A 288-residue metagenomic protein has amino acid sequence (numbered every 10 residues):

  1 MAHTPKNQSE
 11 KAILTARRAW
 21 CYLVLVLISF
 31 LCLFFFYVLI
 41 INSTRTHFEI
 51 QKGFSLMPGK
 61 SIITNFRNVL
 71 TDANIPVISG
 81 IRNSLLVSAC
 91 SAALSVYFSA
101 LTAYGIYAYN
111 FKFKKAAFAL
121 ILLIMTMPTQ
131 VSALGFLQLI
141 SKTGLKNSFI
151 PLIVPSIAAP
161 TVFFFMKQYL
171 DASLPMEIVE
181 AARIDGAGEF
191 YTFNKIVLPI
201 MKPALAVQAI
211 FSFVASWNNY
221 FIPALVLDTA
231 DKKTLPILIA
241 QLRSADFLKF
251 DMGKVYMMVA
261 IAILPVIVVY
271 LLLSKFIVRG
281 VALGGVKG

Functional and structural regions predicted by a protein language model:
M1-K6: N-terminal Lys/Arg-rich, disordered targeting/topogenic segments
S9-I13, R17-G288: A structural signal for multi-pass alpha-helical bundles of membrane permease subunits that mediate small-molecule
